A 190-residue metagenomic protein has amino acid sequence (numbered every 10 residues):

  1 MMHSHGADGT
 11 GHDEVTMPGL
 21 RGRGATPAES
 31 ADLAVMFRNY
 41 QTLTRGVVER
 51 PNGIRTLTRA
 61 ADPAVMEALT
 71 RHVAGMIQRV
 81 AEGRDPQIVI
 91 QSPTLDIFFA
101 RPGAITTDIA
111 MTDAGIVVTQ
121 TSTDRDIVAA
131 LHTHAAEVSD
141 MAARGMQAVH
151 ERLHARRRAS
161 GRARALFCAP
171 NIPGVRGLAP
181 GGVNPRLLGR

Functional and structural regions predicted by a protein language model:
M1-R190: Intrinsically disordered, low-complexity terminal tails/loops enriched in metal-binding residues
